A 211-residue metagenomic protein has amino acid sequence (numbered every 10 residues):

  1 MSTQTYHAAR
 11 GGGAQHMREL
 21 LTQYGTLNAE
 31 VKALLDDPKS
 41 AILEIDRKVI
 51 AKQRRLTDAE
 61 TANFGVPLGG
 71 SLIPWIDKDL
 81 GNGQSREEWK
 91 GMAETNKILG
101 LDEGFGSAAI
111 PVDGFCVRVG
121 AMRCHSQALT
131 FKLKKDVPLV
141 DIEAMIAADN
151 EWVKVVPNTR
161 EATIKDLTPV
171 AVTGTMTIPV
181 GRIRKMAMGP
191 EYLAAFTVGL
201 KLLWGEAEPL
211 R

Functional and structural regions predicted by a protein language model:
M1-M145: Active-site-lining helix/loop region of Rossmann-like oxidoreductase modules
G106-R211: C-terminal active-site/capping subdomain that shapes the small-molecule cofactor and substrate pocket of enzyme
